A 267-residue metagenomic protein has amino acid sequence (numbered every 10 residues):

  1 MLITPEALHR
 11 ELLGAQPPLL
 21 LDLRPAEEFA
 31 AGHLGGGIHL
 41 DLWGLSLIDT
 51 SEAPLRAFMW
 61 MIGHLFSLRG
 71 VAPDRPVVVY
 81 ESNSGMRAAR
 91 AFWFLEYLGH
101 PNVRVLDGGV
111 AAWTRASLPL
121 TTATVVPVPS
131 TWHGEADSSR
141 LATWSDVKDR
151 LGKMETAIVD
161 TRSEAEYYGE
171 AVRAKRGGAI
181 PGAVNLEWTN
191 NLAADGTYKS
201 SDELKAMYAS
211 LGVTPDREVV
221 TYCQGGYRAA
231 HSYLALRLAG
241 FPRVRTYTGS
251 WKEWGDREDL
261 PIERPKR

Functional and structural regions predicted by a protein language model:
M1-R267: Cytosolic catalytic domains that perform sulfur/thiol-centered chemistry
